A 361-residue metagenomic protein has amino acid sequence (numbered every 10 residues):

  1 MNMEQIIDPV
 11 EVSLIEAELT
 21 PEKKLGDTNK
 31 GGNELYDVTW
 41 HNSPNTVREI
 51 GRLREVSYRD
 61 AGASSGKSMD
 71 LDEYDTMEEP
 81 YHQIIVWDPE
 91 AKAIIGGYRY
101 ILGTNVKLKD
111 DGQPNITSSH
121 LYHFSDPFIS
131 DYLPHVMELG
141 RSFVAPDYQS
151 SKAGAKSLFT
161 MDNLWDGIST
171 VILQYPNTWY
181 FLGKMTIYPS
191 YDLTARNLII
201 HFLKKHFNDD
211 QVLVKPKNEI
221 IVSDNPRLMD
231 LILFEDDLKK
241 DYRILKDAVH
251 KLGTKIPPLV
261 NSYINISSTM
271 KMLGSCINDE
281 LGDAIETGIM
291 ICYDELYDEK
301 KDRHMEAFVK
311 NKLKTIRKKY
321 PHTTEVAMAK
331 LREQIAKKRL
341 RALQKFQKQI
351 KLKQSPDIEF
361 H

Functional and structural regions predicted by a protein language model:
M3-H41: Conserved N-terminal entry element of GNAT/NAT acetyltransferase domains
L25-D72, T76, H82-L102: Short amphipathic alpha-helix that is part of the acyltransferase structural core
T39-N42, D88-E90, R99-N105, R141-P146 (+3 more regions): Short, flexible loop/turn elements at secondary-structure junctions
Y74-I85, L108, M270-K271, L281-T287: A short helix-loop-beta-strand connector motif used in the catalytic cores of GNAT acetyltransferases and, in some
N105-T269: Acyl-donor binding region in acyl/amide transferases
S157, K314, V326, K330-L352: Basic, mixed-charge low-complexity alpha-helical segments
L158, M270-A307: C-terminal/domain-terminus segments
E286, D294, K314-P321: Long, compositionally biased intrinsically disordered regions
